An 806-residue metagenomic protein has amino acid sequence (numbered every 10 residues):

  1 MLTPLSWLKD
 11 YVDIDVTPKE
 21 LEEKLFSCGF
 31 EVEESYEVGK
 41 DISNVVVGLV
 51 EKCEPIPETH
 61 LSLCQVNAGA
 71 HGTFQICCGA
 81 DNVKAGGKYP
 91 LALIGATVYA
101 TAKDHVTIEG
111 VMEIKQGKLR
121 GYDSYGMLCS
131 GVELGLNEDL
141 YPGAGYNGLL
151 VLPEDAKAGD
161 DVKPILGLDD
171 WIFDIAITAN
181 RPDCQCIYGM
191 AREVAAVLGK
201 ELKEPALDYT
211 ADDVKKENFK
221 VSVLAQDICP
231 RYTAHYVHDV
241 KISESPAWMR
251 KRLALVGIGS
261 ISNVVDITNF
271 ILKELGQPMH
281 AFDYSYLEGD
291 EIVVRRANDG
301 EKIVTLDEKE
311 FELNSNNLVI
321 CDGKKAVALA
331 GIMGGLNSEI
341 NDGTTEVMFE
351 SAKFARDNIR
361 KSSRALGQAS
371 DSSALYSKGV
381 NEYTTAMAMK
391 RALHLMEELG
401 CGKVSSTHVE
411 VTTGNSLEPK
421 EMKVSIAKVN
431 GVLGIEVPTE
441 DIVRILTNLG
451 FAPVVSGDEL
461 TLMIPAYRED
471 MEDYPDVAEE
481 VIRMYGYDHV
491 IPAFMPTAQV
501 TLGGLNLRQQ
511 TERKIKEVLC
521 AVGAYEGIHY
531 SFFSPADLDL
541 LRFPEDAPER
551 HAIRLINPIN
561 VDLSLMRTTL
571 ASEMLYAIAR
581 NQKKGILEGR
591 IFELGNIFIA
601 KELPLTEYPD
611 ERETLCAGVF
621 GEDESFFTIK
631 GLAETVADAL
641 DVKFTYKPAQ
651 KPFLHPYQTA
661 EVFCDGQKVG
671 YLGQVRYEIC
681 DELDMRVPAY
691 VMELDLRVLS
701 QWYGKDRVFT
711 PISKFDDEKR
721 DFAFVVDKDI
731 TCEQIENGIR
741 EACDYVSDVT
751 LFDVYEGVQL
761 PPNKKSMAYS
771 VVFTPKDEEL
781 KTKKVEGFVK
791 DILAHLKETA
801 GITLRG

Functional and structural regions predicted by a protein language model:
M1-A211, M348, D371, G379-E382 (+2 more regions): Phosphate-backbone binding interfaces of nucleic-acid-interacting proteins
L2, N448-V454, D470, K601-L605 (+3 more regions): A carboxyl-terminal module marker
P4-L5, E23, P55-P57, L198 (+1 more regions): Glycine/proline-enriched, intrinsically flexible loops and inter-domain linkers
G39-S43, Y209-D212, Q499-V500, G504 (+3 more regions): Beta-rich nucleic-acid/ligand-interaction surfaces
V47-C77, S262, T268-N337: Conserved mixed alpha/beta core segments that line enzyme active sites in large multi-domain catalysts
R120-C129, E133-G135, G145-G148, K163 (+5 more regions): Mobile "lid/hinge" segments at catalytic clefts and subdomain interfaces of large enzymes
L198-V223, G400-V429: Terminal amphipathic helices with adjacent charged low-complexity linkers/tails
M422-L587, R720, V772-T774, K783-G806: Extended, well-folded interaction surfaces typified by the phenylalanyl-tRNA synthetase beta subunit core
